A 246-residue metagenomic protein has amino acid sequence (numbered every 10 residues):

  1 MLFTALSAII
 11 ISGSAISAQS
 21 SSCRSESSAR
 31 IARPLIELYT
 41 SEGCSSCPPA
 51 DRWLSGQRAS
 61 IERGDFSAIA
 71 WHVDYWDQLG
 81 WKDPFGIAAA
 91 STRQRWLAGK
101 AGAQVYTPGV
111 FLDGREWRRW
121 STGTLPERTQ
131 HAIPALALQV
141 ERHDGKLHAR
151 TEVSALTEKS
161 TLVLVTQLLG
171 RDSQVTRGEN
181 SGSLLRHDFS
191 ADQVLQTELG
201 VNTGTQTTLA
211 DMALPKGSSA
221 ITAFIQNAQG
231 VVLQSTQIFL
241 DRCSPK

Functional and structural regions predicted by a protein language model:
L2-G13: Bacterial N-terminal signal peptides
Q19-P34: A short beta-strand-turn-helix
R30-S45: Short active-site neighborhood of thiol/selenol oxidoreductases, capturing the structured segment around
E37-L38, S67-A70, G109-F111: Structural recognition of the beta-strand scaffold that forms the well-ordered cores of secreted hydrolase catalytic
S46-E62: Typically the conserved alpha-helix immediately C-terminal to a functionally engaged Cys/Sec in thioredoxin-like
D51-S55, A70, S91-A98: Extracytoplasmic/secreted envelope proteins and their assembly/folding machinery, especially bacterial periplasmic
R63-S91: Thiol-based oxidoreductase modules, predominantly thioredoxin-like and allied folds used for disulfide exchange
K82-T107, F111-K246: Short, conserved sequence motifs used for protein processing/export or organelle targeting and for catalysis
